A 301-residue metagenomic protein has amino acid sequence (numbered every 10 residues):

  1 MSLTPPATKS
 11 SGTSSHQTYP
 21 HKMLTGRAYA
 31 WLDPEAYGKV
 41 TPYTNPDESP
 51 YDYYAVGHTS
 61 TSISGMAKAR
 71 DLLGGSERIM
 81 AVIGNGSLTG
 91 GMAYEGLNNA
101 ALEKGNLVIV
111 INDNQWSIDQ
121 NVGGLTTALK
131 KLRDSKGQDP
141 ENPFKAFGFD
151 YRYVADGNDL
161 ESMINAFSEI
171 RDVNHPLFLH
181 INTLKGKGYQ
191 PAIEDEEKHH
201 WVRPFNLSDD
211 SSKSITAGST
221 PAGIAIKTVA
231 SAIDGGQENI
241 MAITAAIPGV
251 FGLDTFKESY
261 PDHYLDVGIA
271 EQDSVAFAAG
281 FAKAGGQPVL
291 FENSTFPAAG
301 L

Functional and structural regions predicted by a protein language model:
M1-E103, I240, A245, L253-D254: Cofactor-binding active-site loop characterized by glycine-rich and histidine/acidic residues
M1-S15, P20, L24, Y189-A299: Non-catalytic terminal/interface segments that mediate subunit docking, oligomerization, and allosteric communication
Y29, E35, Y43, V108-V110 (+5 more regions): Alpha-helical protein-protein interaction elements
Y29, E35-T41, S49-Y54, G86 (+10 more regions): Flexible, active-site-adjacent loop/turn segments at secondary-structure boundaries
L32, G38-N45, S76, G105 (+7 more regions): Alpha-helical context
S49-G223, K227, G235: Glycine-rich ThDP/TPP pyrophosphate-binding loop and its adjacent helix/strand module within ThDP-dependent enzymes
L88-M92, N158-S162, I269-D273, F296-L301: Short, glycine/acidic-rich beta->alpha junctions
